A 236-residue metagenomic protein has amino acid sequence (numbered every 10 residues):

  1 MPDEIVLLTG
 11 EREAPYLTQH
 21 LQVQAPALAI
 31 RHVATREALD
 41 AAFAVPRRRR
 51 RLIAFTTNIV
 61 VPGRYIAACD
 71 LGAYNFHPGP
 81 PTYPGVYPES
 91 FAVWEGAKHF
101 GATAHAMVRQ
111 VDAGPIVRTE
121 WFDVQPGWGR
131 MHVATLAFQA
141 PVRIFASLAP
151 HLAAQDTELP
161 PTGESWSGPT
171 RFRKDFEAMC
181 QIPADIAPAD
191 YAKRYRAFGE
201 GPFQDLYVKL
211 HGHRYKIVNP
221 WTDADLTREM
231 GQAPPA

Functional and structural regions predicted by a protein language model:
M1-A236: One-carbon transfer enzymes
